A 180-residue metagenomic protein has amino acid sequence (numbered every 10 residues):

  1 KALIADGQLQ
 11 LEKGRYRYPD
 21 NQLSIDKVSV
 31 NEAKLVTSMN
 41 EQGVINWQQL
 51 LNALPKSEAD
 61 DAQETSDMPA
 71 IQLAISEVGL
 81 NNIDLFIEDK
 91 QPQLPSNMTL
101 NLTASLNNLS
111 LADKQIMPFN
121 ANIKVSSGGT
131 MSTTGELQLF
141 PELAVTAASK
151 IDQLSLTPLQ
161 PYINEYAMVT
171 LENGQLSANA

Functional and structural regions predicted by a protein language model:
K1-L102: Secondary-structure transition motifs
K1-L11, I45-K56, P92-E142, S149-D152 (+1 more regions): Beta-propeller and related beta-repeat scaffolds in trafficking/envelope systems
Y16, S66-M68, A147-D152, Y162-N164: Preference for short coil/turn "hinge" residues that link or interrupt alpha-helices
N21, Q160-A180: Strand-loop-strand
I25, I75-E77, I116-P118, A144-T146: Outer-membrane beta-barrel architecture
K27, T146-A148, N179: Residue-level detector of the transmembrane beta-barrel scaffold of outer-membrane proteins
V36-S38, E88, G129, P141 (+1 more regions): Residue-level signal for secondary-structure boundary sites
S57, I83, A112-Q115, L156-Y162: Flexible, solvent-exposed coil segments and beta strand-coil junctions, predominantly the extracellular/periplasmic
